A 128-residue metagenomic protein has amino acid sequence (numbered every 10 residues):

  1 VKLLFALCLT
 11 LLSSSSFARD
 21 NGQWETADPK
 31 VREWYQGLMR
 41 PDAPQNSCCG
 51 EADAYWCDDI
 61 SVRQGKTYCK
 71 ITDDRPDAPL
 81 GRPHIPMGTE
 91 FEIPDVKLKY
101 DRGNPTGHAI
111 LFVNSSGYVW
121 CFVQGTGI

Functional and structural regions predicted by a protein language model:
V1-L4: Positively charged n-region of N-terminal signal peptides that target proteins for export
S13-S15: N-terminal signal peptide c-region/cleavage motif recognized by signal peptidases
R19-K70, D74-P76: N-terminal secretory signal peptides
D73-P105: Short Fe-S-cluster ligation motifs
Y100-I128: C-terminal partner/receptor-binding element of secreted or periplasmic proteins
